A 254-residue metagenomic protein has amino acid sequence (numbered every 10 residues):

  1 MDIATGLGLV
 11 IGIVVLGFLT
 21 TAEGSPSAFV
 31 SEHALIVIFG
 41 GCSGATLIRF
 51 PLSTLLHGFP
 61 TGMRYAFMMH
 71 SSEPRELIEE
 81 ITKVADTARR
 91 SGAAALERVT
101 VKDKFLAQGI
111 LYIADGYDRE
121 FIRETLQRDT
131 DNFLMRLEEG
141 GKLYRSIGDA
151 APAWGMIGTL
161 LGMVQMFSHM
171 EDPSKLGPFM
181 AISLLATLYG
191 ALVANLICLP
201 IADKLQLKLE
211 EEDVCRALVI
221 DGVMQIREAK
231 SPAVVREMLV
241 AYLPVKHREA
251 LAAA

Functional and structural regions predicted by a protein language model:
I3-G8, V15-G140, E212-A254: Large intracellular
L7-V10, L16-P26, D131-K208: Helix-termination/interfacial motifs at the ends of transmembrane alpha-helices
